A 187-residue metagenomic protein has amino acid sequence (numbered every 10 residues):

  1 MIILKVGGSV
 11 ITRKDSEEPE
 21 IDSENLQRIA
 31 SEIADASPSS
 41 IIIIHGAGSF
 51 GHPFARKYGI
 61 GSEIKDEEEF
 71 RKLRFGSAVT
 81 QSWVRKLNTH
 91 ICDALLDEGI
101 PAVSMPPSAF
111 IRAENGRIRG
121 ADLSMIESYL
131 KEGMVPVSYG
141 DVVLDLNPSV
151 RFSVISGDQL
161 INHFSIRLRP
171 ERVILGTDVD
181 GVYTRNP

Functional and structural regions predicted by a protein language model:
M1-I42: N-terminal glycine-/serine-/threonine-rich phosphate-binding loop
I3-G7, I44-H45, M105-P106, V137-Y139 (+1 more regions): Short beta-strand segments
Q27-A30, I118-S124, F152-F164: Active-site glycine-rich loop that binds ribose-phosphate moieties when present
D35-A36, A94-E98, H163-E171: Alpha-helix C-terminal capping segments
G48-I64: Glycine-rich loop at the start of a catalytic domain that most often binds anionic cofactors/ligands
G59-V142: Ligand-binding beta-strand-loop-alpha-helix segment within the catalytic cores of soluble metabolic enzymes
K131, V137-D145, V179-P187: Active-site rim beta-loop-alpha module in soluble metabolic enzymes
F164-P187: Acidic, metal-binding active-site segment of PIN/NYN-like and related structure-specific nucleases
